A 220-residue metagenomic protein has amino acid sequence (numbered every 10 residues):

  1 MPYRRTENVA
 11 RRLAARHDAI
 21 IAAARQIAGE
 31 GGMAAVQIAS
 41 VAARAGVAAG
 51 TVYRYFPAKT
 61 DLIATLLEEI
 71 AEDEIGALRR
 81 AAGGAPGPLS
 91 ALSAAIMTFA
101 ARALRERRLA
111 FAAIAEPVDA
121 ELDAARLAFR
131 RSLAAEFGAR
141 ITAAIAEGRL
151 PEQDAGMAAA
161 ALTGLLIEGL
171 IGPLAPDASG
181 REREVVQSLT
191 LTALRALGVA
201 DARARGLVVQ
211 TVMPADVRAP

Functional and structural regions predicted by a protein language model:
M1-R4, A135, A139-A146, A175-P220: C-terminal peripheral helix-coil segments that are non-catalytic and often amphipathic
L13-R25, V41, L66-I70, E74 (+2 more regions): Generic hydrophobic, amphipathic alpha-helix propensity
A19, I27-D61, T65: Helix-turn-helix
T65, G76-R108, A159-L162, V186 (+1 more regions): Hydrophobic alpha-helical connector segments
E72-G76, R105, E121-E147, G156-I171 (+1 more regions): Amphipathic alpha-helical packing segments from all-alpha helical-bundle domains
A81-A85, A110-P117, G169-D177: Secondary-structure edge/capping motif, primarily at the C-terminal ends of alpha-helices and the immediately following
M97-L104, A112-P117, T192-G198: Helix-loop "lid/cap" segments that line or gate small-molecule binding pockets
A103-E121, G138-A139, R205-T211: Amphipathic alpha-helical segments used for helix-helix packing
